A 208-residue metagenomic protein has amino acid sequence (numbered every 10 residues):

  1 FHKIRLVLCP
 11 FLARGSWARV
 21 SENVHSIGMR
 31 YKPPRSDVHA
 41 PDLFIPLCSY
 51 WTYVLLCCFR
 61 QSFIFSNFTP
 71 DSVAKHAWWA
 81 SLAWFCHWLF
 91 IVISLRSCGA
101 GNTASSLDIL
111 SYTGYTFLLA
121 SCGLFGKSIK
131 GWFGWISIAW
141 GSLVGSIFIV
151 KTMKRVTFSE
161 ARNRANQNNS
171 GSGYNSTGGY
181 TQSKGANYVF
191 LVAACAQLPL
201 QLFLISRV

Functional and structural regions predicted by a protein language model:
F1-A100: Selected alpha-helical membrane-embedding segments in polytopic membrane proteins
W88, V92-R207: Hydrophobic alpha-helical transmembrane segments and adjacent short intramembrane/lumenal linkers of inner/organellar
